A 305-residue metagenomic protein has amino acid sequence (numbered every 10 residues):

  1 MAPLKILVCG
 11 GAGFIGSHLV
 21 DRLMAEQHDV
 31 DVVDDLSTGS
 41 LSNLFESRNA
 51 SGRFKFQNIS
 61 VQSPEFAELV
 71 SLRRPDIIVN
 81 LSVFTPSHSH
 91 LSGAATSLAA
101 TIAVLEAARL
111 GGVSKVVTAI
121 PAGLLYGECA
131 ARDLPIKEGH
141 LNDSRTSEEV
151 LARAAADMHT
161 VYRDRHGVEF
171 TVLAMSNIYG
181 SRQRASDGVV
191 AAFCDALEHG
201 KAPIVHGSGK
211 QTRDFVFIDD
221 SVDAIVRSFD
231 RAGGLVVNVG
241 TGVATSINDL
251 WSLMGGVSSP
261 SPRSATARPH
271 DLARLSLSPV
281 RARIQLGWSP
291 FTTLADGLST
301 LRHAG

Functional and structural regions predicted by a protein language model:
M1-I178, A273: N-terminal Rossmann-like NAD(P)+-binding domain of SDR-like oxidoreductases, especially those catalyzing
C9, A94-L98, E148-A152, D187 (+4 more regions): Short, solvent-exposed loop/helix junctions and linker helices that flank or host conserved functional motifs
A12-I15, L41, L125, C129 (+5 more regions): Gly/Ser/Thr-rich beta-alpha loop segments that engage phosphate groups in nucleotides
L41-L44, A156, A191, A244 (+2 more regions): Short, surface-exposed alpha-helical segments at coil->helix boundaries
G52, R184-G188, T245: Conserved catalytic/ATP-binding subdomain
C129-P135, E149, R153-R213, I218-D223 (+2 more regions): NAD(P)-dependent short-chain dehydrogenase/reductase
L197-G305: C-terminal substrate-binding subdomain of Rossmann-fold SDR/epimerase-dehydratase oxidoreductases
